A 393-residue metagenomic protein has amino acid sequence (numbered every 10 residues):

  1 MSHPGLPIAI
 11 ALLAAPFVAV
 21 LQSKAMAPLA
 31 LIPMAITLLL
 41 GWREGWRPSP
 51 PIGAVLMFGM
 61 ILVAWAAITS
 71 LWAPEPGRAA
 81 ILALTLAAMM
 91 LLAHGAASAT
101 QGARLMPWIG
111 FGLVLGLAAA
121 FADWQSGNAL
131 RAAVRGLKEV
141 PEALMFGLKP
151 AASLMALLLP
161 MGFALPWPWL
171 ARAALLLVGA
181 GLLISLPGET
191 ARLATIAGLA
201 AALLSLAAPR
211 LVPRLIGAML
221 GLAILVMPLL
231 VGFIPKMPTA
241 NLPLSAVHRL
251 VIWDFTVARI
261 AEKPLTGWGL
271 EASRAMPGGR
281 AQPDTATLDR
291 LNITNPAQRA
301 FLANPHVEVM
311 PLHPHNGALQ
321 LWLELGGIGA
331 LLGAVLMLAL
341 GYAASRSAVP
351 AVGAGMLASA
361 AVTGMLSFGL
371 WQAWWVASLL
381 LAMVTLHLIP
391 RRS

Functional and structural regions predicted by a protein language model:
M1-E44, L62-P76, L82-T85, G188 (+1 more regions): N-terminal signal-anchor transmembrane segment
H3-A9, R47-I61, L105-G110, L170-R172 (+1 more regions): Membrane-interfacial loop-to-transmembrane alpha-helix junctions, especially the N-terminal start
A14-P16, T37, A103-G136, A143-A208 (+3 more regions): Alpha-helical transmembrane segments of multi-pass inner-membrane proteins
I32-L39, L199, L336, G353-M365 (+1 more regions): Transmembrane alpha-helices of multi-pass inner-membrane enzymes
V55-I61, E75-S98, P107-V114, P150-S153: Aromatic-anchored transmembrane helix interface
F121-Q125, A191, L203-V247, V251-E262 (+1 more regions): A membrane-periplasm/extracellular boundary helix in multi-pass inner-membrane enzymes that assemble envelope glycans
P243-V247, G269-L325: Long extracytoplasmic/lumenal interhelical loops at the membrane interface of multi-pass membrane proteins
E324-A358: Hydrophobic transmembrane alpha-helices and their immediate junctions
